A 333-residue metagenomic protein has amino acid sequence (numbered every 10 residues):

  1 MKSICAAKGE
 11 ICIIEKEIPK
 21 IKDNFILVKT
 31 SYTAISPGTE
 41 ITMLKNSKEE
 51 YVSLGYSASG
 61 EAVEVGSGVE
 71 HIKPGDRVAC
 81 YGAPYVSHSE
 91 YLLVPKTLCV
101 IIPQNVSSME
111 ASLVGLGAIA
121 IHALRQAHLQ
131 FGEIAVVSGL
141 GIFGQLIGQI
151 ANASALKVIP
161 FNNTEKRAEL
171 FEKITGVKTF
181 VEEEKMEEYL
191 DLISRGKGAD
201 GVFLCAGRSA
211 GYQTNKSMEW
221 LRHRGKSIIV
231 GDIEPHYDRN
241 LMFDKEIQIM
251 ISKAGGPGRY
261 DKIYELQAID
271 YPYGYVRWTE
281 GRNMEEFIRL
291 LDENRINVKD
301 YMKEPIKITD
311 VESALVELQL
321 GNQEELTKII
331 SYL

Functional and structural regions predicted by a protein language model:
P19-A34, M43-P84: Glycine-rich beta-strand-centered segment in the early N-terminal region that forms part of a ligand/cofactor-binding
F25, Y32, S57-S59, D76-R77 (+6 more regions): Residue-level marker of beta-strand positions
G82-P95: A structural motif shared across PLP-dependent enzymes of the aminotransferase-like
M109-E184: Mid-domain Rossmann-like dinucleotide-binding core that forms the NAD(H)/NADP(H) cofactor-binding site
K178-S252, G258: Glycine-rich cofactor phosphate-binding loops and adjacent beta1-alpha1 units of small-molecule cofactor enzyme domains
G196, E285-P305, E312-L333: C-terminal capping/lid region of NAD(P)-dependent oxidoreductase domains
R239-Y301: C-terminal substrate-binding/catalytic core of Rossmann-like NAD(P)-dependent dehydrogenases/reductases
